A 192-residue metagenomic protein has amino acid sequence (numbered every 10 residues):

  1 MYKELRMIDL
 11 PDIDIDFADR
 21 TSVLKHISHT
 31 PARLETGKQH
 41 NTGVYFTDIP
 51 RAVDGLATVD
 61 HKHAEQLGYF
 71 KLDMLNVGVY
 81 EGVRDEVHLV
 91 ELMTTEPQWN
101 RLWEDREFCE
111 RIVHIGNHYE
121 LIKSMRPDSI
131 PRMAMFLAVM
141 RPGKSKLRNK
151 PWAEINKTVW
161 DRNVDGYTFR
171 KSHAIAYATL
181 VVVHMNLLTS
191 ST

Functional and structural regions predicted by a protein language model:
M1-T192: Mg2+-dependent phosphoryl-transfer active-site scaffold
